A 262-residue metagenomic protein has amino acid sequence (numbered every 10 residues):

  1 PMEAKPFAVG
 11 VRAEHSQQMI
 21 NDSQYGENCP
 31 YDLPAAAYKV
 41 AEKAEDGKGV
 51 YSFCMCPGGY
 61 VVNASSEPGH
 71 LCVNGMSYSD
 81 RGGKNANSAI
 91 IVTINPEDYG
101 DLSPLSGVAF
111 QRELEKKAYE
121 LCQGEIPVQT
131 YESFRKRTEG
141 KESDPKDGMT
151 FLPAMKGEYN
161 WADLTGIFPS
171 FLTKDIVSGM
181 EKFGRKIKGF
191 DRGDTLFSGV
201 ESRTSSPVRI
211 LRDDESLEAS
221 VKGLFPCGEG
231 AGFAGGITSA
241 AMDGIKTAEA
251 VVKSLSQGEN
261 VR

Functional and structural regions predicted by a protein language model:
P1-R262: Residues forming the flavin
